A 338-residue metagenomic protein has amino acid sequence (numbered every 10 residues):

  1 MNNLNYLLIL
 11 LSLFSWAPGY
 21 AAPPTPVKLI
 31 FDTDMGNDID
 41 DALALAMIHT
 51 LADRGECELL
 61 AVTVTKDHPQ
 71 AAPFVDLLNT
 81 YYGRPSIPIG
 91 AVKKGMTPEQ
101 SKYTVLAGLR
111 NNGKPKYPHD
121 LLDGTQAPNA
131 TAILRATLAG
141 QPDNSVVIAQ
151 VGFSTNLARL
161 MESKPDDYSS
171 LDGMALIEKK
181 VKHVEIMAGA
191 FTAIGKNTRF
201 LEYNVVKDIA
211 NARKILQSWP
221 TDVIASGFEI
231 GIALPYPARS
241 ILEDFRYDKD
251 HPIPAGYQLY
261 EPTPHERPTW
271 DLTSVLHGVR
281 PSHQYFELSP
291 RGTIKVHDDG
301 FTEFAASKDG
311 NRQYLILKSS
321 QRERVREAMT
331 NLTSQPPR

Functional and structural regions predicted by a protein language model:
M1-N2: N-terminal secretory signal peptides that target proteins for export/translocation
Y6-S15: Bacterial N-terminal signal peptides
Y20-R338: N-terminal acidic, glycine/proline-rich low-complexity segments
